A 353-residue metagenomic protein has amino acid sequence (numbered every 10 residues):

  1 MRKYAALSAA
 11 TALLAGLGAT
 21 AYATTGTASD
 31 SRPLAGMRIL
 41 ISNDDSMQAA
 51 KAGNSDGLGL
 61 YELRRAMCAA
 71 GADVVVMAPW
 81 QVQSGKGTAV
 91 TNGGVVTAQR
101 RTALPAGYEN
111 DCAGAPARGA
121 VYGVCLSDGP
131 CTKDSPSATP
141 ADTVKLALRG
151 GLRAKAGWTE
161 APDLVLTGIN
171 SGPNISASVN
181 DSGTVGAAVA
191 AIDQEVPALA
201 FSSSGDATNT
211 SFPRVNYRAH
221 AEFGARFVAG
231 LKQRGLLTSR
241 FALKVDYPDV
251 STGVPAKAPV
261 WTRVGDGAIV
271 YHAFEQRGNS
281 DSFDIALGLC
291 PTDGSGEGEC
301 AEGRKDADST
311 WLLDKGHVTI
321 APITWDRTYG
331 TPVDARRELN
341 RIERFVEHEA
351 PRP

Functional and structural regions predicted by a protein language model:
M1-A28: Secretory targeting and sorting signals
D30-A35, I39, G53, Y61-T143: A cross-family phosphate/adenosyl-ligand binding-site feature
R38-N43, V74-A78, S135, D163-G168 (+4 more regions): Structural recognition of the beta-strand scaffold that forms the well-ordered cores of secreted hydrolase catalytic
I39-M47, A52-M67, K145-L152, D163-I169 (+2 more regions): Mobile, glycine-rich extracellular loop/lid and propeptide segments that shape or gate substrate/ligand access
D45-Q48, W80-G85, P140, N170-I175 (+4 more regions): Solvent-exposed loop/turn segments at secondary-structure junctions within structured extracellular/periplasmic domains
T102-D134, N209-S211, V215, Q276-K305: Surface-exposed intrinsically disordered loops and tails
N180-G186: Charged helix-capping and loop-helix junction motifs
V215-P353: Electrostatically charged, flexible surface regions
